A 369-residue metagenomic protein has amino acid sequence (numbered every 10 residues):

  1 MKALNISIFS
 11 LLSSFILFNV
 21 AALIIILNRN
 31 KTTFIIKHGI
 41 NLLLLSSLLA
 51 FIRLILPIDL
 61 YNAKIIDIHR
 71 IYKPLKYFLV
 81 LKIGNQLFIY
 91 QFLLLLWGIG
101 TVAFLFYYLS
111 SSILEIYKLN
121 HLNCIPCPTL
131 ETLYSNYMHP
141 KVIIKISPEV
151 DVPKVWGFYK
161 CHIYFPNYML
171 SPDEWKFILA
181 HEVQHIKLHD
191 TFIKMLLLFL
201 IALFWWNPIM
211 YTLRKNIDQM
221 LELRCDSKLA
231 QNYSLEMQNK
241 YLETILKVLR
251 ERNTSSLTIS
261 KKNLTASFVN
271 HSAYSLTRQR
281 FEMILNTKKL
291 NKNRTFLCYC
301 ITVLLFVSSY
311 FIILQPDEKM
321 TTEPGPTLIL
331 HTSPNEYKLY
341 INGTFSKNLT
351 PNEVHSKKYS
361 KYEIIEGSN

Functional and structural regions predicted by a protein language model:
K2-D67, V80-I313: Membrane-embedded and juxtamembrane structural elements of multi-pass membrane proteins
I65-L75: Extracytoplasmic catalytic-loop and juxtamembrane helix elements of membrane-embedded, polyprenol/dolichol-linked
I312-N369: Short linear regulatory motifs and low-complexity interaction segments
